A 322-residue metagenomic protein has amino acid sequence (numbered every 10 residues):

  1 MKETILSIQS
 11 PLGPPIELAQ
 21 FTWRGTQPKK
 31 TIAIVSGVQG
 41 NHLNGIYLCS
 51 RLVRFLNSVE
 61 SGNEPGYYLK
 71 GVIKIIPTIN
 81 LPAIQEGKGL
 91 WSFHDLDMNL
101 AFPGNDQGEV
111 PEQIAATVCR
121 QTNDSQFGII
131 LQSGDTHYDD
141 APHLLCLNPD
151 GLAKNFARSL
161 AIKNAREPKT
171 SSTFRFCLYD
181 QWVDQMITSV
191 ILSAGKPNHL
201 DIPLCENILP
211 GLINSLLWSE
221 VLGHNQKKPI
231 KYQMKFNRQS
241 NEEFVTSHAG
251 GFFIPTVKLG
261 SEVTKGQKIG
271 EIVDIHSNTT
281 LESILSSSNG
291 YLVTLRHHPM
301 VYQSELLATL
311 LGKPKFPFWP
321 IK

Functional and structural regions predicted by a protein language model:
M1-K322: Structured catalytic-domain cores with a bias toward divalent-metal coordination
